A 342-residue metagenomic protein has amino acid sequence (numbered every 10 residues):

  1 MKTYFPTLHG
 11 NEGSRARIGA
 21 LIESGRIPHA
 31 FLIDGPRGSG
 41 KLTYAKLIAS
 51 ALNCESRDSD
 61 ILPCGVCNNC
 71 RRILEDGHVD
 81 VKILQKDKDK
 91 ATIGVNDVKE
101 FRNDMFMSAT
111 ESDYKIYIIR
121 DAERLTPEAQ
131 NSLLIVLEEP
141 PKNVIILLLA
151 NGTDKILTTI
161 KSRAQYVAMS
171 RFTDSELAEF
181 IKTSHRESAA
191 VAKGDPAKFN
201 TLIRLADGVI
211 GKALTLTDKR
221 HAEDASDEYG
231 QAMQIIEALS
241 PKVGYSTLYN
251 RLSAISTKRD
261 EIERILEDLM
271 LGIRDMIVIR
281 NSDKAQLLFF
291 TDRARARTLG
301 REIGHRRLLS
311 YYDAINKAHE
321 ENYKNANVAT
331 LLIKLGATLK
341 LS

Functional and structural regions predicted by a protein language model:
M1-A51, R72, K142-N143, N151-D268 (+1 more regions): Charged, glycine-rich active-site and insertion segments that engage polyanionic ligands
M1-E128, I135: Clamp-loader machinery-focused feature within the broader ASCE/P-loop NTPase space
V66, V79-V81, V95-V98, I116-I118 (+8 more regions): Extended aliphatic helical segments
F106, N131-L148: Conserved catalytic/switch belt of AAA+ P-loop NTPases
R120-A122, L148-T153: A short beta-strand-to-loop transition that corresponds to the Sensor-1 phosphate-sensing loop of AAA+ P-loop ATPases
E123, E138-E139, D275: Acidic-residue sensor for enzyme active/binding pockets
